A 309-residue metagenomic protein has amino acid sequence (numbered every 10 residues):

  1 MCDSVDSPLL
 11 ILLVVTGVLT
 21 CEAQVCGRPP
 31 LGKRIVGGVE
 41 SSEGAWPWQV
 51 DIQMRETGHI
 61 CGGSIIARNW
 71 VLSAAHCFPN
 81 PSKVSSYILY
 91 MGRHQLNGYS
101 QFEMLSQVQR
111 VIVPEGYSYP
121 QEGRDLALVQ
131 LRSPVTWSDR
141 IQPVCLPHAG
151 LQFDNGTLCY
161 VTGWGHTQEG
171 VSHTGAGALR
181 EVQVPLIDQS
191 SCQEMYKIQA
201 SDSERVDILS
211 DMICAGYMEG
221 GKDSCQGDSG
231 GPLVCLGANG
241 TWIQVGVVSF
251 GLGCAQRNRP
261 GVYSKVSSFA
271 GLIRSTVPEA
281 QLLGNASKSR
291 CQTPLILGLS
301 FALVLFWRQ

Functional and structural regions predicted by a protein language model:
C2-L12, I60-G92, L151-L158: Classical protein tyrosine phosphatase
C2-V5, L12-P29, W242, L282 (+1 more regions): N-terminal signal peptide
G17, R28-R34, I52-R55, V71-A74 (+2 more regions): Conserved H-D interstitial segment of serine endopeptidase catalytic domains
I35, Q49, Q53-E56, T157 (+2 more regions): Extracellular trypsin-like serine protease catalytic domains
S42-I66: Glycine-biased strand-turn-strand hairpin within the trypsin-fold
V71-A75, G123-H148: Conserved active-site neighborhood of the chymotrypsin/trypsin-like protease fold
S100, V113-S118, P134-Q183: Active-site substrate-binding loop(s) of clan PA
K288-Q309: Cleavable C-terminal sorting propeptides in eukaryotic secreted/cell-surface proteins
